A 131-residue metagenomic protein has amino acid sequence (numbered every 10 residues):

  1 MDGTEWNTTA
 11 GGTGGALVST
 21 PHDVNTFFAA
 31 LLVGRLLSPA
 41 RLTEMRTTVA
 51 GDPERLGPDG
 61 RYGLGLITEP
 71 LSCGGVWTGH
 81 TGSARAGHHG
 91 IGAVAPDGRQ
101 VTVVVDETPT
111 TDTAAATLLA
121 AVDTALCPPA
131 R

Functional and structural regions predicted by a protein language model:
D2-R131: Catalytic loop of the DD-peptidase/beta-lactamase superfamily, centered on the K-T-G motif and neighboring
